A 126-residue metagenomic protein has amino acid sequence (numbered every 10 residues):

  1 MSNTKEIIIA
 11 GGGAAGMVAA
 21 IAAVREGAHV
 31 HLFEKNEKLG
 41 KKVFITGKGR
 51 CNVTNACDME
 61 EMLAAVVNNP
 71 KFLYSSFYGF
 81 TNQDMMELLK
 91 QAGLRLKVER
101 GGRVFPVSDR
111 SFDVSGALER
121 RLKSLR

Functional and structural regions predicted by a protein language model:
K5-L32: N-terminal Rossmann-like FAD-binding beta1-loop-alpha1 element of flavoenzymes
E6-I7, K71-S75, F105: Short, contiguous strand/loop micro-motifs
G16-V18, L39-K42: Short N-terminal binding/cap micro-motifs at the start of the first secondary-structure element
L39, T46-G47, A92: Short, structured coil segments at secondary-structure junctions
G47-N52, S115-G116: Short, hinge-like loop/turn segments at secondary-structure boundaries
R50-V98: Glycine-rich active-site loop/strand segments that organize a redox cofactor
G79-R126: Feature captures the FAD/FMN-dependent oxidoreductase FAD-binding
